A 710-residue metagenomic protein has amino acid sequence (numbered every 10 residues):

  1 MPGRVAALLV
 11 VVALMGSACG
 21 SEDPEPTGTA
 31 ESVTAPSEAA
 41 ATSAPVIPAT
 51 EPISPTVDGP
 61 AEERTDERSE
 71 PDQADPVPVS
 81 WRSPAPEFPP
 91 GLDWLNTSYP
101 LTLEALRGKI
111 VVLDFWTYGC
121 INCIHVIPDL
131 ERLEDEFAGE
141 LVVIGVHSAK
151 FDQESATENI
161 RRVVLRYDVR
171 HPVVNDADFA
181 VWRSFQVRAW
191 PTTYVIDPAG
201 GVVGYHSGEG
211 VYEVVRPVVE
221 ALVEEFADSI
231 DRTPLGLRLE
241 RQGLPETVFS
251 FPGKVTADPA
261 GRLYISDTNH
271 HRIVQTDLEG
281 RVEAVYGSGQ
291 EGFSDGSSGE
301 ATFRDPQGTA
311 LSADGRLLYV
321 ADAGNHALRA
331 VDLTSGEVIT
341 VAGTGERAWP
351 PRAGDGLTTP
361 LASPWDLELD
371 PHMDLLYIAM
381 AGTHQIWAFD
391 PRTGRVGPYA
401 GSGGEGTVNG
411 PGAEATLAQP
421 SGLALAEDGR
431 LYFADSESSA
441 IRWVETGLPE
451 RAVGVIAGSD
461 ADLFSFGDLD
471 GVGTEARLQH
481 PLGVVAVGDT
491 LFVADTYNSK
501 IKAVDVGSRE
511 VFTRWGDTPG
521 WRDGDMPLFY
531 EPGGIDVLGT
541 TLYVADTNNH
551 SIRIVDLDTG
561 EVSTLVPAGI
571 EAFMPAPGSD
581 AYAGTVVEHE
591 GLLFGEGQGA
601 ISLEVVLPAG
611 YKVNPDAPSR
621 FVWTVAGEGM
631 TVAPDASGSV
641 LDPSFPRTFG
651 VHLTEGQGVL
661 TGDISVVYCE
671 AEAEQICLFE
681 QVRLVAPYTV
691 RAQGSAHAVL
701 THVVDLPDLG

Functional and structural regions predicted by a protein language model:
A44-A49, I53-G59, E63-L103, Y582-V587: N-terminal "domain-start" segment that seeds a small globular fold
F115-R132, G610-V613: Conserved redox-active cysteine motifs that mediate thiol-disulfide chemistry, especially di-cysteine Cys-X(1-2)-Cys
I124-R166, A177-V181: Structural microenvironment flanking redox-active thiols in thiol-disulfide oxidoreductases
L165-V169, N175-V218: Thiol/disulfide oxidoreductase modules built on the thioredoxin-like
D197-K254, E571-P577: Thiol-/selenol-based redox modules, centered on thioredoxin-like and closely related oxidoreductase domains
R232-G253, G280-D305, E337-S363, R395-Q419 (+3 more regions): Gly/Pro-rich loop segments of beta-rich domains
A257-A260, L311-G315, L369-M373, L425-D428 (+2 more regions): Residue-level detector of Asp-centered blade-edge/turn motifs that repeat once per structural unit in beta-propeller
G280, T559-G560, V566-G710: Extracellular/lumen-exposed scaffold segments
